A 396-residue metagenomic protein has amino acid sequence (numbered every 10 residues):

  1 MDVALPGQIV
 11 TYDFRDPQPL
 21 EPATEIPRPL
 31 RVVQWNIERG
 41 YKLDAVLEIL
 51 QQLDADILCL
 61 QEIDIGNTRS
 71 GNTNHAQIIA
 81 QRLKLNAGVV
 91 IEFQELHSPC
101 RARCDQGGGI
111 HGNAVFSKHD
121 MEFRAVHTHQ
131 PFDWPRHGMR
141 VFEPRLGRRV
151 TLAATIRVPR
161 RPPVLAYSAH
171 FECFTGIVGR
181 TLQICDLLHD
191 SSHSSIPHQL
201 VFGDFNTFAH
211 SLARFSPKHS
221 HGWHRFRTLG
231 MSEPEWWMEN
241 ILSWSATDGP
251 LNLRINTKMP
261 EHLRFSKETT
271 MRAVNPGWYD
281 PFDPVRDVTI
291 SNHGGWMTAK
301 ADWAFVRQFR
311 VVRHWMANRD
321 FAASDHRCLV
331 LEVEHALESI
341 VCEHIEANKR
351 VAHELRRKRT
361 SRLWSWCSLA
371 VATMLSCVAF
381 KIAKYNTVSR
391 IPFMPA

Functional and structural regions predicted by a protein language model:
M1-A4, Q8-Q18, I177, H189-L200 (+1 more regions): Metal-dependent phosphoester-hydrolase catalytic domains
M1-T24, I63-P163, A317-N318: Structured beta-strand-rich core segments of catalytic domains in phosphoester-bond hydrolases
R31-I37, V46-N72, F116, A154 (+4 more regions): Active-site beta-strand/loop signature of hydrolases that rely on acidic residues for catalysis
Q34-R39, G66, E143, T175-V178: Short, flexible loop segments at the rims of nucleotide/cofactor-binding pockets, characterized by
K42, V46, H75, I79 (+2 more regions): Stable alpha-helical elements in mature extracytoplasmic
K42-L43, G66-R69, L96-P99, G112 (+7 more regions): Short catalytic/ligand-binding loop motif for oxyanion handling, primarily in non-cytosolic enzymes, centered on
A45-V46, G71-T73, P99-R103, T128 (+4 more regions): Short aromatic-enriched loop/helix-cap "lid" or pocket-rim segments at secondary-structure transitions that line
W134, R145, V164-C173, W244-G249: Active-site-proximal loop/helix segment associated with metal-binding centers of metalloenzymes
